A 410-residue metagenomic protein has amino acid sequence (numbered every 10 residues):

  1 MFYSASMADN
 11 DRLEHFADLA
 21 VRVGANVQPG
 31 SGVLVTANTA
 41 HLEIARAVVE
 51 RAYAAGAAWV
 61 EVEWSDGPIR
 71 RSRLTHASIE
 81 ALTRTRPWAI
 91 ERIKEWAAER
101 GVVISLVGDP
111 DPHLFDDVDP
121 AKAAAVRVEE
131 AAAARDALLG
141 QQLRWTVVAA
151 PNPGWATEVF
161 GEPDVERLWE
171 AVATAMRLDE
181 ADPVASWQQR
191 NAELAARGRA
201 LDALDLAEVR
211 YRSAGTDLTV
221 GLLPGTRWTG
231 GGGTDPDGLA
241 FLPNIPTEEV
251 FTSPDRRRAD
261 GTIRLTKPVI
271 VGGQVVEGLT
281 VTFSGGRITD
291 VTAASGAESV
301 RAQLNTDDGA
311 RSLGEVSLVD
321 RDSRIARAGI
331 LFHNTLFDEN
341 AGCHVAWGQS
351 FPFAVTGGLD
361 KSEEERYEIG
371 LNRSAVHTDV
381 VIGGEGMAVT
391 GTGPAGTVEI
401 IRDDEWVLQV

Functional and structural regions predicted by a protein language model:
F2-D260, T390-T392, T397-E399, L408-V410: Active-site bordering "gate/hinge" segments that shape substrate access to catalytic or cofactor-binding pockets
D18, D202-L204, R256, G272-Q274 (+3 more regions): Short solvent-exposed loop/turn micro-motifs enriched in small/polar/acidic residues
F115-V118, T157-G161, G232-G233, Q274-E277 (+3 more regions): A short secondary-structure junction signal
G221, V291-T292, I401-R402: Short linear motifs in exposed loops
S253-T306: Long, well-ordered mid-to-C-terminal structural blocks that present hydrophobic/aromatic surfaces
R258-D260, V276-G278, G285-I288, R311-E315 (+3 more regions): Active-site lining segments that contact anionic ligands and/or coordinate catalytic metals
D290-L359: Dual-mode signal for accessory low-complexity, basic/Gly-rich regions
E364-V410: Extended hydrophobic packing segments that form well-structured cores
